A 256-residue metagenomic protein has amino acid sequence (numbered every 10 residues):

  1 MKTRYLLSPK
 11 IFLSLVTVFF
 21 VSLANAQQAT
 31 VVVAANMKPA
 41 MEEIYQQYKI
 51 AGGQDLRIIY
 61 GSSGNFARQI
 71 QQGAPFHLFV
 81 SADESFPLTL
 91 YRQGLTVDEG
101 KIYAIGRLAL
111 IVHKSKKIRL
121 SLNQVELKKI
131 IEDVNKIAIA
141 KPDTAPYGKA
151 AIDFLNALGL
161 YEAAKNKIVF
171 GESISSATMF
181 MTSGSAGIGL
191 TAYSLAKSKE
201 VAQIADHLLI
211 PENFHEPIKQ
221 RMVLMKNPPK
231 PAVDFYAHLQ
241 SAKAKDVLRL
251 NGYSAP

Functional and structural regions predicted by a protein language model:
M1-L7: N-terminal secretory signal peptides that target proteins for export/translocation
P9-F12, Q93, V97: Hydrophobic alpha-helical segments with strong N-terminal bias
K10-S22: Bacterial N-terminal signal peptides
A26-G53, R57-Y60, G64, R68-A74 (+4 more regions): Exported/periplasmic ABC-transporter solute-binding proteins
V80: Short active-site segment of divalent metal-dependent hydrolases/proteases that encodes the spacing between
